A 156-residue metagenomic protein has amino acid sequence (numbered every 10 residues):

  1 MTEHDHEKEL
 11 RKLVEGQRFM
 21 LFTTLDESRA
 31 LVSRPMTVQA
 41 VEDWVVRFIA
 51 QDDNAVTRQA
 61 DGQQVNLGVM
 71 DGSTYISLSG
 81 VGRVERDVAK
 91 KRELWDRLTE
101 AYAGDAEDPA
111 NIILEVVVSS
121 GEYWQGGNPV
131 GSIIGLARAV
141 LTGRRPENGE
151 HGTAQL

Functional and structural regions predicted by a protein language model:
M1-R18, G152-L156: N-terminal leader/targeting segments and the immediate start of mature chains
K12-E27, V65-V69: A short, Trp-centered hydrophobic/proline-enriched beta-strand micro-motif
M36-A40: A short, well-structured catalytic beta-strand-centered motif of the EAL phosphodiesterase domain for c-di-GMP
D43-R47: Short active-site oxyanion
I49-Q51: Short His-Asn-centered micro-motif
V56-S120, G127: Short, structured beta-strand-loop surface elements
N111-L156: C-terminal edge-of-domain segments
